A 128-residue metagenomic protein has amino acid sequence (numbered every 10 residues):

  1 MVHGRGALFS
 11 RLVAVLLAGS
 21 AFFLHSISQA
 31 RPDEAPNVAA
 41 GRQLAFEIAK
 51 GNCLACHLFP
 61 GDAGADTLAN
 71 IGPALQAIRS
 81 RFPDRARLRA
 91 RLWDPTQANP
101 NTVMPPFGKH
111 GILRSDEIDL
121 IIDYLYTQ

Functional and structural regions predicted by a protein language model:
M1-F9: N-terminal secretory signal peptides that target proteins for export/translocation
L12-F22: Bacterial N-terminal signal peptides
I27-I48: Electrostatic cytochrome c docking/interface patches
A39-Q43, P73, A86, A90 (+2 more regions): Solvent-exposed, polar/charged alpha-helical surfaces in well-ordered, non-transmembrane soluble domains, broadly
I48-N52, P60, E117: Short pre-active-site segment immediately N-terminal to redox-active cysteine/selenocysteine motifs in thiol-based
L54, L58-W93, K109: Gly/Gly-Pro-rich "capping" loops immediately C-terminal to redox-active cysteine motifs in periplasmic/lumenal
Q97, G108-Q128: C-terminal capping alpha-helices of c-type cytochrome domains
